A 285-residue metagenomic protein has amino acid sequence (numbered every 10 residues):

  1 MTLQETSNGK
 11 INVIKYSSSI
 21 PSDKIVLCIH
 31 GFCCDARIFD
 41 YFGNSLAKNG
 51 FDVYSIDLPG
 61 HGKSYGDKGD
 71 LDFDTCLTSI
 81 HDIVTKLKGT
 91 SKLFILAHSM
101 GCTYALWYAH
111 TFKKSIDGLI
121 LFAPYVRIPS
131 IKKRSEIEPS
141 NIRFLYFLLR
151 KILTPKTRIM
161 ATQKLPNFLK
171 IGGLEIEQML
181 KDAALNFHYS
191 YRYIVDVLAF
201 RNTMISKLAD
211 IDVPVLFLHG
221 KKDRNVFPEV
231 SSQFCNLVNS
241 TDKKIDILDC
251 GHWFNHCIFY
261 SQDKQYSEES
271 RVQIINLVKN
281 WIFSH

Functional and structural regions predicted by a protein language model:
G31-C34, K221: Active-site glycine-rich loops that stabilize anionic/oxyanionic intermediates across multiple enzyme folds
C33, G62-K92, Q265-E269: Catalytic nucleophile-loop/oxyanion-hole region of alpha/beta-hydrolase and closely related hydrolase-like folds
G43-G66: Conserved alpha/beta-hydrolase
T103-H188: Alpha/beta-hydrolase-fold enzymes
Y189-K207: Active-site nucleophile elbow and catalytic-triad environment of alpha/beta-hydrolase enzymes
I211, F217-H219, D223: Short beta-strand/loop motif that positions the catalytic acidic residue of the alpha/beta-hydrolase fold
V213, F227-N236: Short alpha-helix in the alpha/beta-hydrolase fold that links the catalytic acid
C250-S270: Catalytic histidine-centered segment of alpha/beta-hydrolase-like enzymes
